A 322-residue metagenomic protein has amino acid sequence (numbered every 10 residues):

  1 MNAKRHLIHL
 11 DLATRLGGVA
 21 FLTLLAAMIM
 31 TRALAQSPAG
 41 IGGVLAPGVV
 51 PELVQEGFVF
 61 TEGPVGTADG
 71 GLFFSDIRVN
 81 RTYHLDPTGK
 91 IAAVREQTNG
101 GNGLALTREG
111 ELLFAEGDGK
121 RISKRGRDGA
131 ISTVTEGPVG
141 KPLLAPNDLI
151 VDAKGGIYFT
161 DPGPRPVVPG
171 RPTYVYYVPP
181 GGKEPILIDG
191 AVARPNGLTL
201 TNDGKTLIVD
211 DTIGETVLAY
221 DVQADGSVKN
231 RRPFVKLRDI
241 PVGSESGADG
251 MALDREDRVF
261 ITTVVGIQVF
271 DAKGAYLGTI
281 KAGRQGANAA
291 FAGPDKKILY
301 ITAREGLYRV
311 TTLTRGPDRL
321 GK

Functional and structural regions predicted by a protein language model:
G17-R32: Bacterial N-terminal signal peptides
L34-V50, P169, D318-L320: Blade/loop signatures of beta-propeller domains
P51-Q55, K90-R95, S132-V139, E184-D189 (+2 more regions): A short beta-strand motif characteristic of beta-propeller blades
E56-G71, Q97-R121, V139-I157, P172-Y174 (+4 more regions): Beta-rich, blade/repeat-based domains predominating in secreted/periplasmic proteins but also intracellular
I77-R78, G117-D118, P166-P172, T212-I213 (+1 more regions): Short, solvent-exposed loop/turn segments at conserved positions within beta-propeller repeat blades
R81-Y83, R121-S123, T173-Y176, T216-L218 (+2 more regions): A short loop-to-beta-strand structural motif that recurs across blades of beta-propeller domains
Y220-S227, T312-D318: Short loop/turn segments immediately following beta-strands, especially the blade-tip and inter-blade linker loops
A290-K322: Blade-level signature of beta-propeller repeat domains, shared across WD40, Kelch, NHL, RCC1 and BNR/Asp-box propellers
